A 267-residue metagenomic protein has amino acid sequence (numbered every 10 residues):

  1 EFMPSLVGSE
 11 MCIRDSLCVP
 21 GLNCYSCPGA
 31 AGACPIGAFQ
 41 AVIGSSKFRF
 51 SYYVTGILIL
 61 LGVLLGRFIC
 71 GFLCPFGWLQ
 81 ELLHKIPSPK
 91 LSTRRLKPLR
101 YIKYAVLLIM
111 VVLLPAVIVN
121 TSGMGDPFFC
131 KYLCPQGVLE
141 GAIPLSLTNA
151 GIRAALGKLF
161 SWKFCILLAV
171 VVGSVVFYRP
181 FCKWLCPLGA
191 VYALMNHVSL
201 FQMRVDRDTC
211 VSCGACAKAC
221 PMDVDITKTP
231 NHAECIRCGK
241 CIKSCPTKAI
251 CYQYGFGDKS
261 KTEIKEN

Functional and structural regions predicted by a protein language model:
E1-G8: Single conserved hydrophobic/aromatic residue that forms the stacking wall/gate of nucleotide- or nucleobase-binding
S9-T227, A233-N267: Non-ligating segments of multi-cofactor redox enzymes
